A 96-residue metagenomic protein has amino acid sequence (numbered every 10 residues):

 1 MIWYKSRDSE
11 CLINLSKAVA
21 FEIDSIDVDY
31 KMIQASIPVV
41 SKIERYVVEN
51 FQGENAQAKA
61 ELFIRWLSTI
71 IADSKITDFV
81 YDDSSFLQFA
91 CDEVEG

Functional and structural regions predicted by a protein language model:
M1-G96: Eukaryotic intrinsically disordered, low-complexity regulatory linkers and tails enriched in Ser/Thr/Pro
